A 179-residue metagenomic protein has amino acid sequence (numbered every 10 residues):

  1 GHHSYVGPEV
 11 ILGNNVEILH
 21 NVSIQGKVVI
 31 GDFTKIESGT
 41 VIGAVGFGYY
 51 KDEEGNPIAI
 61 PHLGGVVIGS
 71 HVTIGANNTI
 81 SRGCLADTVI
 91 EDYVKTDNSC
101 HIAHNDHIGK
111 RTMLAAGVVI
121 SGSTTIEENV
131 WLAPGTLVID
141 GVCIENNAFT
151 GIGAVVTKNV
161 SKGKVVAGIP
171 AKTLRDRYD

Functional and structural regions predicted by a protein language model:
G1-A167, A171-L174: Structural signal for interior beta-strand "rungs" in well-ordered beta-sheet cores of soluble enzyme domains
